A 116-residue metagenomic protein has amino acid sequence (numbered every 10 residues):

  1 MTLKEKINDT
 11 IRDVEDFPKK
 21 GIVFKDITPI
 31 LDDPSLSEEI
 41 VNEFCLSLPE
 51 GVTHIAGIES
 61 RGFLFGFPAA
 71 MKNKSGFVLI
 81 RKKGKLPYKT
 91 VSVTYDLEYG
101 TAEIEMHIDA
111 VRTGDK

Functional and structural regions predicted by a protein language model:
M1-K116: PRPP-associated nucleotide enzymes
